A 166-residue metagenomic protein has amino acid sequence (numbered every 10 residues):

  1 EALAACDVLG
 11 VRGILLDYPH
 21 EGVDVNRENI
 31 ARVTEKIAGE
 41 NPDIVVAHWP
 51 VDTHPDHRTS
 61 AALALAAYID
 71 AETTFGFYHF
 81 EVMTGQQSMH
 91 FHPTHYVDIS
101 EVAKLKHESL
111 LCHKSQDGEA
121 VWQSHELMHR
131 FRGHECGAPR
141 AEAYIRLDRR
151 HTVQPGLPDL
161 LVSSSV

Functional and structural regions predicted by a protein language model:
E1-A2: Generic hydrophobic, amphipathic alpha-helix propensity
D7, V11-I14, Y18-V166: Metal-dependent de-N-acetylase/amidase catalytic core
